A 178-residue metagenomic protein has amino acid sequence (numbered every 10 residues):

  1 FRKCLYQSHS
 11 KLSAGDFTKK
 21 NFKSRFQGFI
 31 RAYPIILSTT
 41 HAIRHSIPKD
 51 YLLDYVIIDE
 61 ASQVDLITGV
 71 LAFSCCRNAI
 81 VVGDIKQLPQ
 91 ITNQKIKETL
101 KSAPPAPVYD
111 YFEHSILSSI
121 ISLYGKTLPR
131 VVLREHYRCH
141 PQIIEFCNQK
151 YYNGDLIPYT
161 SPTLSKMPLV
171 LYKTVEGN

Functional and structural regions predicted by a protein language model:
F1-L53: Conserved helicase NTPase catalytic core signature
H41-I58, S62-N178: Conserved helicase motor core of SF1/SF2 NTP-dependent helicases
